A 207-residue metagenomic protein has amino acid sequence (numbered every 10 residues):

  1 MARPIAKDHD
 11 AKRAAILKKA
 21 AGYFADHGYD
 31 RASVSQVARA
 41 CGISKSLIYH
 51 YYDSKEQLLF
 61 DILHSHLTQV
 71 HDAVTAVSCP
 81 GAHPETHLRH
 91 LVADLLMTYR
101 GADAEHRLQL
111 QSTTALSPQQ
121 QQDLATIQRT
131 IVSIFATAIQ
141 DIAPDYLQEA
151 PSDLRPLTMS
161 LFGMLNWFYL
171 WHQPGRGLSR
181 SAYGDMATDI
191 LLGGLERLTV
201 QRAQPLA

Functional and structural regions predicted by a protein language model:
M1, M97, G101, V132-D141 (+2 more regions): C-terminal peripheral helix-coil segments that are non-catalytic and often amphipathic
M1-A11, K18, G81, T199-A207: N-terminal intrinsically disordered/low-complexity leader segments
A11-A21, V37, I62-V70, V74 (+1 more regions): Generic hydrophobic, amphipathic alpha-helix propensity
A15, K19, Y23-Q57, D61: Helix-turn-helix
Y49-Y52, L110-L116, F168: Short helix-capping/turn signature of helix-turn-helix
D61, T75-G101, L157-L161: Hydrophobic alpha-helical connector segments
T68-H71, T75, P118-P144, R155-M159 (+2 more regions): Amphipathic alpha-helical packing segments from all-alpha helical-bundle domains
L96-A136, L147-Q148: Short secondary-structure transition hinges
